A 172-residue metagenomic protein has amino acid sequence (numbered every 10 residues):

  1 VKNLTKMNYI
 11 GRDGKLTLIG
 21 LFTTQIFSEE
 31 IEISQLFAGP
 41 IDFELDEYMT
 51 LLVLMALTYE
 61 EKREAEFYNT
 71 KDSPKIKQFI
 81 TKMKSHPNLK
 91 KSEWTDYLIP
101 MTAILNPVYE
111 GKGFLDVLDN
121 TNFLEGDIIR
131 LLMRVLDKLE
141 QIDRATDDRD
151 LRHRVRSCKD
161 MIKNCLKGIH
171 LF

Functional and structural regions predicted by a protein language model:
V1-M7: Short amphipathic alpha-helical interaction segments
N3, K15-T23, N69-K75: A glycine-rich phosphate-binding loop feature that marks nucleotide/adenosyl-phosphate handling sites
M7, G11-F43: Accessory beta->alpha helical hairpin/"wing" motif in late/C-terminal subdomains of nucleic-acid enzymes
T17, E44-D46, L124, D148: Helix N-cap and loop-to-helix transition residues
E30-M83: Leucine-rich, amphipathic alpha-helical/linker segments
K77, T81-K84, S92-T95, Y109: Solvent-exposed, non-transmembrane regions of membrane-associated proteins
P87-K90, I162: Long amphipathic alpha-helices with heptad-repeat character, especially coiled-coil-forming segments used
W94-F172: Long low-complexity, intrinsically disordered regions
